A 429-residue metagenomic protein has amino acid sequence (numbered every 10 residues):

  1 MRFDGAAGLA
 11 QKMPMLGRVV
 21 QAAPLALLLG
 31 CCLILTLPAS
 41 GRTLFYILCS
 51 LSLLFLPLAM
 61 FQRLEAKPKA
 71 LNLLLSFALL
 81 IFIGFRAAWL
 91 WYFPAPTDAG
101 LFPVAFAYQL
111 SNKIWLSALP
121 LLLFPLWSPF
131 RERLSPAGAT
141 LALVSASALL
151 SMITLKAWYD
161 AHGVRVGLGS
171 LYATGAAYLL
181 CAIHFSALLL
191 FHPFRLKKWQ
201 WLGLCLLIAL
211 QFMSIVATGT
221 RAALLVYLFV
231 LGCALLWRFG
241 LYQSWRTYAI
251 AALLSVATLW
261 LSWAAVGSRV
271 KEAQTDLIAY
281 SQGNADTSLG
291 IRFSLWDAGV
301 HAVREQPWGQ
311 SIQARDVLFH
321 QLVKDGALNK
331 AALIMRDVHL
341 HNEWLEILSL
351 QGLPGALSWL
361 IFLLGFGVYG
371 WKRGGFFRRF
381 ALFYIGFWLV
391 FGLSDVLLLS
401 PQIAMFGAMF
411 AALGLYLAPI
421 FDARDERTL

Functional and structural regions predicted by a protein language model:
M1-P96, P125-A137, L141, L190-W199 (+1 more regions): Transmembrane signal-anchor hairpin modules in multi-pass inner-membrane enzymes, especially those that act on
L29-C32, L116-H162, S170-F239, L261: Alpha-helical transmembrane segments of multi-pass inner-membrane proteins
L48-P57, L123-F124, L224-L236, A252 (+1 more regions): Hydrophobic transmembrane alpha-helices of multi-pass, membrane-embedded glycosylation machinery
A87-A99, T154-V164: Juxtamembrane "helix-exit" motif on the non-cytosolic side of transmembrane helices
A217, R238-Q282, D297-R304: A membrane-periplasm/extracellular boundary helix in multi-pass inner-membrane enzymes that assemble envelope glycans
W245-T247, L350-G386: Hydrophobic transmembrane alpha-helices and their immediate junctions
D286-G290, S294, R304-Q351: Long extracytoplasmic/lumenal interhelical loops at the membrane interface of multi-pass membrane proteins
F383-L393, L397-L429: Transmembrane alpha-helices of multi-pass inner-membrane enzymes
